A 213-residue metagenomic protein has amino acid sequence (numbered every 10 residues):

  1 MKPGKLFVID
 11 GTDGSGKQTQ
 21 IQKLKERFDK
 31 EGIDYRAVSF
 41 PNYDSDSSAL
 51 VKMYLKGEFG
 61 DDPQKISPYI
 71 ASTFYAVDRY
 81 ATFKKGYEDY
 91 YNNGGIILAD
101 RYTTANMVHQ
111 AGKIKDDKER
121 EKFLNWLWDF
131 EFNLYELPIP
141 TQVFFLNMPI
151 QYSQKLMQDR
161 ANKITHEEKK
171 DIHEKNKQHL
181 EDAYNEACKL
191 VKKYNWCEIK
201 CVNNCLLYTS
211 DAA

Functional and structural regions predicted by a protein language model:
K2-L6: Pre-Walker A (Motif I) flank of P-loop NTPase domains
I9: Hydrophobic anchor at the beta1->P-loop junction of P-loop NTPases
T12: P-loop (Walker A) phosphate-binding loop of NTP-binding proteins
K17: Conserved lysine of the Walker
Q20: Hydrophobic positions on the alpha1 helix immediately C-terminal to the Walker A/P-loop
I33-Y135: ATP-dependent small-molecule kinase phosphotransfer cores that center on conserved nucleotide phosphate-binding segments
T104-N185: A glycine- and Lys/Arg-enriched "phosphate-lid" helix/loop adjacent to the NTP-binding pocket of small-molecule kinases
Y208-A213: Conserved small/polar residues in nucleotide/adenosyl-binding loops
